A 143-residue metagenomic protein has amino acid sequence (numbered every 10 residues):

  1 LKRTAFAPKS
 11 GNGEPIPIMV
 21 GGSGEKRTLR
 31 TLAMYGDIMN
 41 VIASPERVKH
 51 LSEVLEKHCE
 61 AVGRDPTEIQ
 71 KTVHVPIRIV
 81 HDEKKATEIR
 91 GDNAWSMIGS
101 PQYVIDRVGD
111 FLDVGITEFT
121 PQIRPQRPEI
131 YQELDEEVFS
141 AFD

Functional and structural regions predicted by a protein language model:
L1-D143: Active-site-adjacent structural elements that line small-molecule/cofactor binding pockets in enzymes
